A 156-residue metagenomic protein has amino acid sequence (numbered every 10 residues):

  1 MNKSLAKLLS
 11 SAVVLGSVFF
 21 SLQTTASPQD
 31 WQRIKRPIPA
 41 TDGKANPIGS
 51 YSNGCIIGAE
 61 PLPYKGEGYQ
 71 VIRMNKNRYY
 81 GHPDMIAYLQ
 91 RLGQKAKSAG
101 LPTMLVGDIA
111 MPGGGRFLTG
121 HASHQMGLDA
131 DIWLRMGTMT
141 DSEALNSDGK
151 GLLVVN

Functional and structural regions predicted by a protein language model:
N2-A12: Bacterial N-terminal signal peptides that target proteins for export
S17-T25: C-terminal segment of classical bacterial N-terminal signal peptides
S27-I34, D141-N156: Catalytic cores and adjacent binding grooves of peptidoglycan-active enzymes
I38, D42-V106: Active-site acidic/histidine clusters and adjacent loop/turn architecture that either coordinate catalytic ions
V106-M111, D129: Short, functionally critical alpha-helical segments immediately adjacent to catalytic or ligand/cofactor-binding
A110-G114, M136-D141: Solvent-exposed loop/turn segments at secondary-structure junctions within structured extracellular/periplasmic domains
P112-G127: Charged, often glycine-rich, active-site loop that binds/positions anionic groups
S123-T138: Acidic, His- and aromatic-enriched active-site or binding-groove loops in soluble protein domains that engage sugars
